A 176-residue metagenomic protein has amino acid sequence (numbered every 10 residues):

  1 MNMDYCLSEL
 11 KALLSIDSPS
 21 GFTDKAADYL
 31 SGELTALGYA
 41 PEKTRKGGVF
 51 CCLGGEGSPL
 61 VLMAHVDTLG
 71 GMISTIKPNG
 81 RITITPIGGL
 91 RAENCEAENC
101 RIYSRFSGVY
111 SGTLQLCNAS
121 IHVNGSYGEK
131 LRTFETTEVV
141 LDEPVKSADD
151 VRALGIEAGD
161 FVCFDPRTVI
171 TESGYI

Functional and structural regions predicted by a protein language model:
M1-I176: N-terminal hydrophobic/helix-forming segments and targeting peptides
